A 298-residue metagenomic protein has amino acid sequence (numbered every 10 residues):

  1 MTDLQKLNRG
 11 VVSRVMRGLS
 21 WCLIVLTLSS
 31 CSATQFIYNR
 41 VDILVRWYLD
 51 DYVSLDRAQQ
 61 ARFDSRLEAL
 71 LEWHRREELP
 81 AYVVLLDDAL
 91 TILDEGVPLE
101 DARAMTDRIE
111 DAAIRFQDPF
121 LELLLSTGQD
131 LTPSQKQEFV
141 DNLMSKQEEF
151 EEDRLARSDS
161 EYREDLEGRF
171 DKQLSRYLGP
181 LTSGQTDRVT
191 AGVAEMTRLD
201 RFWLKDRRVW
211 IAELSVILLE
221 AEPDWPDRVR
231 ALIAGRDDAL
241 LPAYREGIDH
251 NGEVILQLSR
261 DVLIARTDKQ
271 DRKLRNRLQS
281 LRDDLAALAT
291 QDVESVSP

Functional and structural regions predicted by a protein language model:
M1-R14: N-terminal secretory signal peptides that target proteins for export/translocation
T27-S30: C-terminal motif of bacterial Sec signal peptides marking the signal peptidase cleavage site
S32-Q35: Bacterial signal peptide processing site
N39-L71: Start-of-domain marker
R46-W47, I211-P298: A cross-kingdom marker for long, charged
L49, F63, F120-L131, F139 (+4 more regions): Short, structured motif recognition centered on aromatic/hydrophobic residues
P80-A112, F120-E122, V140: Signal peptide-directed extracytoplasmic domains
L124-L241: Extended amphipathic alpha-helical interaction segments
